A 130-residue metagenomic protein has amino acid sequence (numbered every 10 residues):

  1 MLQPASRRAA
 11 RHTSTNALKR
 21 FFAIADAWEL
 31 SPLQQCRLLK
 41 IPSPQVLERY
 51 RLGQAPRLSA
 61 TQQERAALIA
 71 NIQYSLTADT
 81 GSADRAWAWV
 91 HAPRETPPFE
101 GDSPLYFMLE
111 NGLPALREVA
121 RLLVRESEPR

Functional and structural regions predicted by a protein language model:
M1-R130: Non-transmembrane "mature" sequence context
